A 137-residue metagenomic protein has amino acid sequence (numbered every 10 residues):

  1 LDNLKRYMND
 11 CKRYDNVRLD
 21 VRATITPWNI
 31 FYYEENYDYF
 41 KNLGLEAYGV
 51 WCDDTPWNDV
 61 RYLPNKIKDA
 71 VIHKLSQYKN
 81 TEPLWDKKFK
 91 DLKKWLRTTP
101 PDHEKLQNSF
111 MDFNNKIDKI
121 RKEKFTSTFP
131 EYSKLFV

Functional and structural regions predicted by a protein language model:
L1-V137: Radical SAM enzyme [4Fe-4S]-AdoMet core and its adjacent flexible, acidic and glycine-rich loops/tails across
